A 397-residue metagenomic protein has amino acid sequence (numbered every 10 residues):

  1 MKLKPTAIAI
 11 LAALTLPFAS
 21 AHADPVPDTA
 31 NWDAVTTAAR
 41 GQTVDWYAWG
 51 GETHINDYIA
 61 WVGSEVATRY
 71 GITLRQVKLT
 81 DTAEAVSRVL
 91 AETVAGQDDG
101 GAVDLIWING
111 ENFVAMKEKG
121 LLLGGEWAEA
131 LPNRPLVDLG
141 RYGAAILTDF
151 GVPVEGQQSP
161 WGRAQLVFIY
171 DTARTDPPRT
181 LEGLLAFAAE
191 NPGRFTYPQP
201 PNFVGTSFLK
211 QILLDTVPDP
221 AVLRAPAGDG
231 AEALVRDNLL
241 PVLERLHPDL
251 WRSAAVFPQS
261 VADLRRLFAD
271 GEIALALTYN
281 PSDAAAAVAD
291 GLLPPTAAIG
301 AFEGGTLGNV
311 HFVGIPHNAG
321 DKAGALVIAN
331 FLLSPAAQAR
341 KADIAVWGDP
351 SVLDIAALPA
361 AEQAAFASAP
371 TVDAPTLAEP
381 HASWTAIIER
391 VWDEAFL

Functional and structural regions predicted by a protein language model:
I8-P17: Bacterial N-terminal signal peptides
V26-A30, R266, S368-L397: Conserved C-terminal helix/tail region of periplasmic/extracytoplasmic solute-binding proteins
N31-R40, Y47, E52-T73, F168: Short, polar/charged alpha-helical segment
W49-W61, V77-E84, D99, V103 (+1 more regions): Extracytoplasmic ligand-binding site segments that recognize negatively charged/polar headgroups
F113-A115, L275-P294: A ligand-binding cleft/hinge motif common to bilobed small-molecule-binding domains
G125-L136, Q158, L185, A289 (+2 more regions): Short beta-strand->loop
A164, D237, V242-H247, F257 (+1 more regions): Periplasmic-binding protein-like
T306-L307, H311-P375: Mature extracytoplasmic/periplasmic domains
